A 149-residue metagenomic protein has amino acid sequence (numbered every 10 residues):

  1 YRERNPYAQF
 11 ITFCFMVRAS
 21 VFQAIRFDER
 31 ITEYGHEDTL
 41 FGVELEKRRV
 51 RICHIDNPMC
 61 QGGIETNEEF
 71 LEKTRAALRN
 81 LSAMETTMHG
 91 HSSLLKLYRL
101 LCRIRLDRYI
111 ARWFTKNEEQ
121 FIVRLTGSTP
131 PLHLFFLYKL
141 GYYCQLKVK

Functional and structural regions predicted by a protein language model:
Y1-V17, T32-E33: A recurrent flexible, glycine/aromatic-enriched loop bordering the glycosyltransferase active site that acts as
I11-A19, F41-R51: A structural motif
V21-Q23, C60: A generic structural signal for short hydrophobic patches within well-formed alpha-helices
Q23, K47, G141-Q145: Short glycine/serine- and small hydrophobic-enriched flexible loop segments
E33-F41: Acidic donor-binding loop at a coil-to-helix junction in glycosyltransferase catalytic cores that engages
R48-T86: Active-site donor/metal-binding and catalytic loop motifs of nucleotide-sugar-dependent glycosylation enzymes
A76, S92-K149: Non-catalytic, C-terminal membrane-associated alpha-helical segments of glycosyltransferases
